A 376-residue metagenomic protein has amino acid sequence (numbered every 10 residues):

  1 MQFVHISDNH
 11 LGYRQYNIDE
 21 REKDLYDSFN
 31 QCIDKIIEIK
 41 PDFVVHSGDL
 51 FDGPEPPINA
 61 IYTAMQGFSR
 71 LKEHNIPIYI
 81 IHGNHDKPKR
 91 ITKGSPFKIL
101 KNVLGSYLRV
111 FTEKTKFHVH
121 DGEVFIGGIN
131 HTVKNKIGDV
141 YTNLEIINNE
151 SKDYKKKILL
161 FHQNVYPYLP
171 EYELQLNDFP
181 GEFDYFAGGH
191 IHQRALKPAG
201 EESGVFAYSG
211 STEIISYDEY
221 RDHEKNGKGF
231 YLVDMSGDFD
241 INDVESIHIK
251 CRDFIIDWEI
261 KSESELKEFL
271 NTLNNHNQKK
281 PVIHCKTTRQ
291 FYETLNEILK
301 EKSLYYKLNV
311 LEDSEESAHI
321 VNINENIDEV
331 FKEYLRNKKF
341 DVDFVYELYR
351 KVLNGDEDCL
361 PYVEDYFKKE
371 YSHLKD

Functional and structural regions predicted by a protein language model:
M1-T63, G67, N149, E357 (+1 more regions): N-terminal active-site segment of His-dependent metallophosphoesterases
F3, D8, F29, V44 (+8 more regions): Divalent metal-coordination and catalytic microenvironments
N30-K40, E145-I146, E263-N274: A short, well-ordered alpha-helical element
K40-P41, F125, E182, N277-K279 (+1 more regions): Short loop/turn motifs at secondary-structure junctions
F43, P54-S69, E73-Y217: His/Asp/Glu-rich metal-coordinating catalytic cores of metallo-dependent phosphodiesterases/hydrolases acting on
I137, S216-D222, S317-H319: Short, charged, surface-exposed secondary-structure boundary motifs
A195-F269: A conserved active-site cap/scaffold subdomain adjacent to cofactor or substrate pockets
G237-D376: Accessory, non-catalytic peripheral segments of nucleic-acid enzymes
